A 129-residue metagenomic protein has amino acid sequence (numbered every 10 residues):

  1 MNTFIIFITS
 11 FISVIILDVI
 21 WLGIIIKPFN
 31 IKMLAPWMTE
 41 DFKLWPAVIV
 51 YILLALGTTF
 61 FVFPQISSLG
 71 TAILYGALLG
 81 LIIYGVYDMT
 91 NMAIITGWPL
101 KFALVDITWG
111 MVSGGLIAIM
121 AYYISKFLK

Functional and structural regions predicted by a protein language model:
M1-K129: Juxtamembrane/disordered regions of integral membrane proteins
